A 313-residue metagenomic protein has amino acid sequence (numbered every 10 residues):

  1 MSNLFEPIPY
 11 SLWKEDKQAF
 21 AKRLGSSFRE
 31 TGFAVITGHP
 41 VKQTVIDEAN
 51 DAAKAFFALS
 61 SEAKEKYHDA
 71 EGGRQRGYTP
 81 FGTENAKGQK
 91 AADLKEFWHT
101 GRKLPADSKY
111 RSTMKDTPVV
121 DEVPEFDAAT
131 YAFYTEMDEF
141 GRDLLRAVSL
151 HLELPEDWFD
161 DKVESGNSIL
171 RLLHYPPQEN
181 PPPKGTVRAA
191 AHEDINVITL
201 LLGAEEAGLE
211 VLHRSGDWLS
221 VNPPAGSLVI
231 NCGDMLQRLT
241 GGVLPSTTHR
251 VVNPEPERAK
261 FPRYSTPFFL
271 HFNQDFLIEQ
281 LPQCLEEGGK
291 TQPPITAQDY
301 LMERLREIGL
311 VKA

Functional and structural regions predicted by a protein language model:
M1-A313: Peripheral, non-catalytic segments flanking oxidoreductase cores
